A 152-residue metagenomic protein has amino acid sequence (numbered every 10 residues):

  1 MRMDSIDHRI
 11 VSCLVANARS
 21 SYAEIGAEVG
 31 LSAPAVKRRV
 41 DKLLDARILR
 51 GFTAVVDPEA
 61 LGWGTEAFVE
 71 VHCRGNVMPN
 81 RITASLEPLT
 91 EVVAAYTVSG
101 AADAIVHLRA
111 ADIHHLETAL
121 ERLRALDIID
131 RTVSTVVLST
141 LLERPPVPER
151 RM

Functional and structural regions predicted by a protein language model:
M1-M152: A compositional/biophysical signature of low hydrophobicity enriched in polar/charged and small residues
